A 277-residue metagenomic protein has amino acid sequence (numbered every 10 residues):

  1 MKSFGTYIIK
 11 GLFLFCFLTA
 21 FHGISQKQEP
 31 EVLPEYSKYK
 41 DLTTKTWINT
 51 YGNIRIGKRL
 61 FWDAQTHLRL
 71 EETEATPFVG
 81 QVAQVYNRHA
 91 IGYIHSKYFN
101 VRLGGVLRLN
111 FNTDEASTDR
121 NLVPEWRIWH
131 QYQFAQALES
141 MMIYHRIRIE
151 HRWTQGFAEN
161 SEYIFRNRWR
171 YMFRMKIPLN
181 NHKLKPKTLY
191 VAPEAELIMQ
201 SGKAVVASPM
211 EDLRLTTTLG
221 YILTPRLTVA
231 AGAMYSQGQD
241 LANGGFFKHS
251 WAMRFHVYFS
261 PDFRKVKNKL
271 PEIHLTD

Functional and structural regions predicted by a protein language model:
M1-P30: Bacterial Sec-dependent N-terminal signal peptides
K38, T66-E72, G105-F111, Q136-L138 (+5 more regions): Transmembrane beta-strands of outer-membrane beta-barrel pores
L42-T46, Q81-V85, P124-I128, Y163-Y171 (+2 more regions): Residues that define the transmembrane beta-barrel architecture of outer-membrane proteins
T50-I54, H89-Y93, H130-Q136, I149 (+3 more regions): Residues on the lipid-exposed face of transmembrane beta-strands in outer-membrane beta-barrel proteins
K58-R59, Y98, A137-I143, L179-L189 (+2 more regions): Short loop/turn motifs that connect adjacent beta-strands in outer-membrane beta-barrel proteins
W62-T66, V101-L103, M141-I147, W169-F173 (+3 more regions): Transmembrane beta-strands of outer-membrane beta-barrel proteins
Y132, H249-D277: Outer-membrane beta-barrel "beta-signal"
R148-A230, Q237: Outer-membrane beta-barrel transmembrane domain signature
